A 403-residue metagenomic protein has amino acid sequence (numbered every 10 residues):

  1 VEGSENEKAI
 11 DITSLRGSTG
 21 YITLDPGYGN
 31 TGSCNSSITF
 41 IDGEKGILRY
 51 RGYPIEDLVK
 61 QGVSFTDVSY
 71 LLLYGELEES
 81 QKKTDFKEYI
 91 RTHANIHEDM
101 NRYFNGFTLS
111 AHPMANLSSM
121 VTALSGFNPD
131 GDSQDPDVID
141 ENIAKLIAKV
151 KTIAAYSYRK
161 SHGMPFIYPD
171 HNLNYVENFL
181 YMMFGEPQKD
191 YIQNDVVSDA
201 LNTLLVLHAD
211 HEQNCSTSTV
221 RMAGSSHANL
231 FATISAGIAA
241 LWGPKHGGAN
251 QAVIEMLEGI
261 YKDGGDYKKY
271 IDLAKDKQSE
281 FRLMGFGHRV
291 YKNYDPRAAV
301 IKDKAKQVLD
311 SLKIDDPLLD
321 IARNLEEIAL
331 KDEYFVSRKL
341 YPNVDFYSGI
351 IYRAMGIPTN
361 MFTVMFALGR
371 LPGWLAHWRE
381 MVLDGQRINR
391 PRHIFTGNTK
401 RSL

Functional and structural regions predicted by a protein language model:
V1-L403: Non-transmembrane, aqueous-exposed alpha-helical and coiled segments at domain scale
